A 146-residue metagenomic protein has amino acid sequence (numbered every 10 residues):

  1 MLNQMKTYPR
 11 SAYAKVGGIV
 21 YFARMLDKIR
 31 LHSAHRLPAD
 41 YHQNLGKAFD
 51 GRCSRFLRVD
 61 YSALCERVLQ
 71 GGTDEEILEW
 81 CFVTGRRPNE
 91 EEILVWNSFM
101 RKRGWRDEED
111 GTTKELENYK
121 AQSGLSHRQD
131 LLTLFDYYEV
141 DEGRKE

Functional and structural regions predicted by a protein language model:
L2-Y41, F99-E146: Polar/charged low-complexity regulatory segments
I19-F22, Y61, D74-E75, I93: Alpha-helix initiation and N-capping motif
P38-F82: Amphipathic alpha-helical packing elements
R52, L94-W96, E115-L116: Aromatic-residue detector
L57-Y61, N89, G104, G124: Short alpha-helix boundary/capping elements
D74-R87, L94-S98: Charged interaction scaffolds used for protein-protein
